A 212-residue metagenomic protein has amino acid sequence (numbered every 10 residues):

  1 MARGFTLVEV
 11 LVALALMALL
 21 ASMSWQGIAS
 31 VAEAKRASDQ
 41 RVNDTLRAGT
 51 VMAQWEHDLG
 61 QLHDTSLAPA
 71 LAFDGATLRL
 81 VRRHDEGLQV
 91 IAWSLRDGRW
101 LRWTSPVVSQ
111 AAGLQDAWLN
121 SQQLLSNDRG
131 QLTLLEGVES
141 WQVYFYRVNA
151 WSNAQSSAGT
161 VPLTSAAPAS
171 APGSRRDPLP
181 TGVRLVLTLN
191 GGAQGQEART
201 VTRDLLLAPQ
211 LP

Functional and structural regions predicted by a protein language model:
M1-I28: N-terminal single-pass transmembrane signal-anchor helix
L16, R47, G130: Conserved acidic
A21-L114: Extracytoplasmic beta-strand-rich oligomerization domains located immediately C-terminal to a leader/signal peptide
P69, R82, N127, S174-R176: Residues embedded in well-ordered secondary-structure elements
T77-G159: Type IV pilin-like appendage domain
E139-P212: Short linear sequence signals and composition-biased patches located at protein termini or domain-edge surfaces
